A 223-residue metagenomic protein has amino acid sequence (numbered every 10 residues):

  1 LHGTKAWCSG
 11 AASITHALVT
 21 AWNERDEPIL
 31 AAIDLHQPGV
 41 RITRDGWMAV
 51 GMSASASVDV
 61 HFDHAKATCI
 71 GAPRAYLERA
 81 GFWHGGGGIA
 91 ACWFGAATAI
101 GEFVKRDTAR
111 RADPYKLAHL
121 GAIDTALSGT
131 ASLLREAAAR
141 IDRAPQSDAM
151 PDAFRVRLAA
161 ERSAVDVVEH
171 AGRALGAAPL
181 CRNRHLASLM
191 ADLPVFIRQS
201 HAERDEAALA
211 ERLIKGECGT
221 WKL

Functional and structural regions predicted by a protein language model:
L1-G3, A31, F62, A97 (+2 more regions): Buried hydrophobic positions in well-ordered alpha/beta secondary-structure cores of metabolic enzymes
T4-Q37: DPxDG-like acidic metal-binding loop motif
S9-A11, R41-I42, C69-A72: Short helix/loop capping segments that flank catalytic or ligand/cofactor-binding pockets
W47-G129: Glycine-rich beta->alpha junctions and the first turn(s) of the following alpha-helix
F94-E102, A131, R135, E161 (+3 more regions): Predominant activation on well-ordered alpha-helical scaffold segments within soluble catalytic domains
G95, G121-S128, F154, L158-V165 (+1 more regions): Generic structural signal for well-ordered, non-transmembrane alpha-helical segments in soluble/cytosolic regions
G129-R162, E169-C181: C-terminal helix-coil-helix/basic helical segment that borders enzyme active sites and/or dimer interfaces and provides
A178-L223: Glycine-rich phosphate/cofactor-binding loops in nucleotide/flavin-utilizing enzymes
